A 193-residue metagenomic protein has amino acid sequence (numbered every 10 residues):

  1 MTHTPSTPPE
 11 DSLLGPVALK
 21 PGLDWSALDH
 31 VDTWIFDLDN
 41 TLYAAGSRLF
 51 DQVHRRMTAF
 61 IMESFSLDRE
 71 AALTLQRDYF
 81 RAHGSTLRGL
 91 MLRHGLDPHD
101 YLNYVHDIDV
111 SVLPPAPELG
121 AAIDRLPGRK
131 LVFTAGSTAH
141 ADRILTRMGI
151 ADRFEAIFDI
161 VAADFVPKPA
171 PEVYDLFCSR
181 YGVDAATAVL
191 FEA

Functional and structural regions predicted by a protein language model:
M1-P9: N-terminal acidic, proline/glycine-rich, low-complexity intrinsically disordered segments
E10, V17, G22, A27-G120 (+1 more regions): N-terminal helical cap/lid subdomain that shapes the substrate entry/recognition surface in HAD-like hydrolases
L28-V31, P127, A185-T187: A general structural motif
L42, L126, I150-R153: Short, structured coil segments at secondary-structure junctions
R93-G95, L126-K130, D184: Short glycine/proline-enriched coil/turn segments at helix->beta-strand junctions
R125-P127, G136-S137: Glycine-rich active-site/cofactor-binding loop and its immediate structural neighborhood
L131, S137-V189: Substrate-recognition "cap/lid" segment bordering the active-site pocket of phosphatases
F191-A193: Acidic di-acidic motifs
